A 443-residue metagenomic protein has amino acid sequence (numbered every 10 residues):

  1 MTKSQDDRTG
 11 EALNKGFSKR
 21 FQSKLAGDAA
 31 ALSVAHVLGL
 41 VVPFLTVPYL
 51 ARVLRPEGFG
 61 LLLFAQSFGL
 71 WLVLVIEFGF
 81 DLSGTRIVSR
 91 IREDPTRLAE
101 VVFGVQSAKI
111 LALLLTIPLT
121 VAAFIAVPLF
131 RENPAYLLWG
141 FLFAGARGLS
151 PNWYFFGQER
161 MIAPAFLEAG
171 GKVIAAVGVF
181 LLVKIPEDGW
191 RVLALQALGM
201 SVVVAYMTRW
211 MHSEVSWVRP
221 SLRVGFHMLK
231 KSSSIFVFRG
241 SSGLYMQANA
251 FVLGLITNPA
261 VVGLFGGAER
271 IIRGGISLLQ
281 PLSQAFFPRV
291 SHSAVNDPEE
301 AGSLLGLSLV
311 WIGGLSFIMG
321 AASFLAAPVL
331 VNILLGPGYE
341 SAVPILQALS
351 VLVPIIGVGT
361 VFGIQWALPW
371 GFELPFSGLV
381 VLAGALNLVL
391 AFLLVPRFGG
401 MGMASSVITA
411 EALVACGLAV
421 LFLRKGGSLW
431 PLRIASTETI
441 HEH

Functional and structural regions predicted by a protein language model:
T2-L25, G189-W190, A205-M246, A285 (+3 more regions): Interhelical loop/hinge segments that connect adjacent transmembrane helices in multipass membrane
K3, S23-D81, A176, S233-A260 (+5 more regions): Signature of the first transmembrane helix
S23, G27-P43, A65, G69 (+3 more regions): Membrane-water interface segments that mark the loop-to-transmembrane alpha-helix transition
G27-F44, P164, G170-A175, V192-M207 (+3 more regions): Transmembrane helical elements of multi-pass membrane transporters/channels
E77-E93, Q106, A268, I272-N296 (+1 more regions): Helix-loop junctions and terminal segments of transmembrane helices in multi-pass membrane transport/translocation
F124-G140, L325-I355: Interfacial segments at transmembrane-helix termini and the short loops linking adjacent helices
P134, A144-L167, V353-V380: Membrane-interface junctions at transmembrane-helix termini in multi-pass inner-membrane proteins
P134-A144, A165-S213, L382-L386, G400-R424: Hydrophobic alpha-helical transmembrane segments
